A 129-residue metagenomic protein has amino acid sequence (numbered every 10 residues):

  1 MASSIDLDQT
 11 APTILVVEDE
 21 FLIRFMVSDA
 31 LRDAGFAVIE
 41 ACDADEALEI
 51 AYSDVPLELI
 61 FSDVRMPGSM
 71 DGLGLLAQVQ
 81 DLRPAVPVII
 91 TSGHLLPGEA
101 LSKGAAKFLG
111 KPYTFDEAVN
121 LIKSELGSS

Functional and structural regions predicted by a protein language model:
M1-L15, F21, A85, G110 (+1 more regions): Non-catalytic signal-transmission and effector/linker regions of two-component phosphorelay proteins
F25-D33: Charged docking surfaces used in two-component/phosphorelay signaling
E40-L59, N120: Acidic, metal-coordinating helix/loop segments flanking the phosphotransfer/catalytic sites of two-component signaling
D43, M70-G74: Acidic catalytic/metal-coordinating carboxylates
P56-E58, D81-P87: His-Asp phosphorelay/catalytic-motif detector in bacterial-type signaling
D63-V64: Active-site residues of response regulator receiver
Q78, L101-G110: As written
I89-S92: Hydrophobic/aromatic residues positioned on beta-strands within the core alpha/beta folds
